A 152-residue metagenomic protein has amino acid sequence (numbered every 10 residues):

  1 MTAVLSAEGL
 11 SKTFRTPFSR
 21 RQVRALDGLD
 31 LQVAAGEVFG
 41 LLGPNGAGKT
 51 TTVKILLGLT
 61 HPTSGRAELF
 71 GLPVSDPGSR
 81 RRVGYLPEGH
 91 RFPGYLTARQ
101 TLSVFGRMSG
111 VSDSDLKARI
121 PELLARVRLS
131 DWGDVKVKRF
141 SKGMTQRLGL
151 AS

Functional and structural regions predicted by a protein language model:
T2-S152: ABC transporter nucleotide-binding domains
